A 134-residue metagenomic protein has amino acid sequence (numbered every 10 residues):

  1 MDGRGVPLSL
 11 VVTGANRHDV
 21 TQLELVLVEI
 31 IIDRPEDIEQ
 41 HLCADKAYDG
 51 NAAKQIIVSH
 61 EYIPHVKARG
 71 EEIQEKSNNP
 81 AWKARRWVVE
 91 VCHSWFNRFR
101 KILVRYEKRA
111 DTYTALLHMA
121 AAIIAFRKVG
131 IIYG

Functional and structural regions predicted by a protein language model:
D2: Short, acidic, Ser/Thr-enriched surface-loop or helix-capping motifs
V11-R34: Active-site beta-loop-alpha junctions of metal-dependent nucleic acid enzymes, especially the RNase H-like/DDE
N16, I32, E36-A110: Helix-centered, glycine/charged polyanion-binding patches within enzymatic domains that contact phosphate-containing
L23, D45, M119: Residue-level signal for inorganic ion chemistry
R109-Y113, L117: Membrane-interface transmembrane-helix boundary segments in multi-pass integral membrane proteins
L116-G134: Charged phosphate-binding loop/patch that engages nucleotide di/tri-phosphates or the phosphate backbone of nucleic
